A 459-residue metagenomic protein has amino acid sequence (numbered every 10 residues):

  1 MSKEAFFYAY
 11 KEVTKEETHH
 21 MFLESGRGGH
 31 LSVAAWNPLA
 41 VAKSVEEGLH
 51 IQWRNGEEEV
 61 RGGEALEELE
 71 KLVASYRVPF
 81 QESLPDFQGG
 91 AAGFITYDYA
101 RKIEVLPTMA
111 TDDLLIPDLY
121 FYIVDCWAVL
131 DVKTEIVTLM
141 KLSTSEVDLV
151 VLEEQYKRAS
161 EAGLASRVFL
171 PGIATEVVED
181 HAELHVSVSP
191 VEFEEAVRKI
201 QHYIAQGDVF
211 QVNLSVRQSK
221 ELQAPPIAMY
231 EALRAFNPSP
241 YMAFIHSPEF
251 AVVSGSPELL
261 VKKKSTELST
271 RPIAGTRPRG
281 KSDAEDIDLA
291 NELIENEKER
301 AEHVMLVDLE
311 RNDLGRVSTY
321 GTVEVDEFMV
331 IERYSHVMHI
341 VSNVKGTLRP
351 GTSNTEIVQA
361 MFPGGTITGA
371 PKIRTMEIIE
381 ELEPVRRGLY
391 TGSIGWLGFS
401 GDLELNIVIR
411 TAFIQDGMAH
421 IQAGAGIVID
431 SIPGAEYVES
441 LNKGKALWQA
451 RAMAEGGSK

Functional and structural regions predicted by a protein language model:
M1-K459: Extended alpha-helical targeting/anchoring segments, especially N-terminal organellar/secretory targeting helices
